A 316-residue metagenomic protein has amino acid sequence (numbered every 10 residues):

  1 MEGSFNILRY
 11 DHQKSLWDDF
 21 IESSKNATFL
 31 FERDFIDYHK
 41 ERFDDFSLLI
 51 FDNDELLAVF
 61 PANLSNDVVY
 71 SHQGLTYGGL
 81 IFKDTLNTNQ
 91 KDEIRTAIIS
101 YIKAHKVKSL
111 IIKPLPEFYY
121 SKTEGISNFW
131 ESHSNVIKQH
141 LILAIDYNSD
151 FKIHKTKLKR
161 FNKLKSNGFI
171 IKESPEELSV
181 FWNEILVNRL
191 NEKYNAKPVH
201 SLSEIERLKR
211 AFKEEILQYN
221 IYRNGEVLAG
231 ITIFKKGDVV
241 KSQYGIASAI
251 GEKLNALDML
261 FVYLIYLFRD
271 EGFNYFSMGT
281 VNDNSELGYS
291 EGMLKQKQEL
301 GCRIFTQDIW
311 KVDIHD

Functional and structural regions predicted by a protein language model:
G3-N53, F60-V68, P114-A144, N148-G251: A conserved beta-strand-loop-helix scaffold within acyl/acetyltransferase catalytic domains
F43-D45, A104-V107, I216, D270-F273: Short, high-confidence coil segments that cap the C-terminus of an alpha-helix and link into the following beta-strand
F60, I81-L86, D92-I99, E214-H315: Aromatic (often tryptophan-rich) hydrophobic motifs at membrane interfaces
V68-Q73, M293: Short, flexible, mixed-charge acidic loops at enzyme active sites
Q73-S121: A gly/proline- and charged-residue-enriched helix-loop-helix capping module
Q73-Y77, K138, F305: Short, solvent-exposed loop/turn segments at the edges of secondary structure
S121-K122, N183, E286-G288, D316: Short Asp/Glu-rich motifs
